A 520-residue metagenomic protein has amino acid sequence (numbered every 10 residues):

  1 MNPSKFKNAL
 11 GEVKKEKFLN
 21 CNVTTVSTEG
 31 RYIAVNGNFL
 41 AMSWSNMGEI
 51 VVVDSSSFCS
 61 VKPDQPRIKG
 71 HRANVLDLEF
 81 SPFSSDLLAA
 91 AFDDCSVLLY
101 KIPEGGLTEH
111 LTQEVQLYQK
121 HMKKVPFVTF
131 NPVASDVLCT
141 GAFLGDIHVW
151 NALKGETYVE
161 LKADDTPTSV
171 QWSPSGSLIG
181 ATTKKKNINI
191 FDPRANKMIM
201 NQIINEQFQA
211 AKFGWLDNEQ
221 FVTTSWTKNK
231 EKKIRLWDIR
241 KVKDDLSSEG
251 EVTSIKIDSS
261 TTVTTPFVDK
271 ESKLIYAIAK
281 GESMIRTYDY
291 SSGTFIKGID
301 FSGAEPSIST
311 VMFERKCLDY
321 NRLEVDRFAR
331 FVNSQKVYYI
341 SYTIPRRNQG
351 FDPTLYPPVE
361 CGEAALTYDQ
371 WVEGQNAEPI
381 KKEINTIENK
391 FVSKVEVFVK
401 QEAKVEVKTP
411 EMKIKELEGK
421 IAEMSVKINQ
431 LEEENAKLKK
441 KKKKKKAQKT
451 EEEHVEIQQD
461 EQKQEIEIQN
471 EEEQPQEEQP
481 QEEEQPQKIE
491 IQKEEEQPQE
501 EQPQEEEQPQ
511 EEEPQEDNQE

Functional and structural regions predicted by a protein language model:
M1-E29, T264, G281-E282, Y290-E423 (+3 more regions): Terminal intrinsically disordered, low-complexity extensions flanking WD-repeat/beta-propeller proteins
M1-L153, V159-A163, I204, S225-K228 (+3 more regions): WD40 beta-propeller repeat fold
G11, E49, I147, I188 (+10 more regions): Residue-level marker of intrinsically disordered, low-complexity segments enriched for small/polar residues
G48-E49, T168, I204-Q209, F213-D217 (+7 more regions): A general secondary-structure boundary signal
L87-F92, L99, H121, V137-C139 (+8 more regions): Generic alpha-helical hydrophobic packing signal
Y118-S309, E314-C317: WD40 beta-propeller repeat blades
R240-K243, T253, K400, E406 (+1 more regions): N-terminal non-cleavable signal-anchor helices
P410-K413, L417, I421-E520: Charged, low-complexity intrinsically disordered regions
